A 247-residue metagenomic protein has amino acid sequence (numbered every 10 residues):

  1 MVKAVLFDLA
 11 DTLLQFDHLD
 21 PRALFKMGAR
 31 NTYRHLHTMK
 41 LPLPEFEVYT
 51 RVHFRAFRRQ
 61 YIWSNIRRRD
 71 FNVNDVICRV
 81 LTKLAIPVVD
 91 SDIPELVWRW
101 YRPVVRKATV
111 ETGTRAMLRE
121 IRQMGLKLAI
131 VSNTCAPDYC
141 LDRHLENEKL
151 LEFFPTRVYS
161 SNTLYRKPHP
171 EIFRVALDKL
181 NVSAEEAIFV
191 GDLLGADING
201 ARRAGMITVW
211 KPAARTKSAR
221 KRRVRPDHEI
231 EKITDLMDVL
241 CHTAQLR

Functional and structural regions predicted by a protein language model:
M1-V5, Q15, R22, M39-P44 (+4 more regions): Asp-based, Mg2+/Mn2+-dependent phosphohydrolase catalytic module
V2-M124: N-terminal helical cap/lid subdomain that shapes the substrate entry/recognition surface in HAD-like hydrolases
